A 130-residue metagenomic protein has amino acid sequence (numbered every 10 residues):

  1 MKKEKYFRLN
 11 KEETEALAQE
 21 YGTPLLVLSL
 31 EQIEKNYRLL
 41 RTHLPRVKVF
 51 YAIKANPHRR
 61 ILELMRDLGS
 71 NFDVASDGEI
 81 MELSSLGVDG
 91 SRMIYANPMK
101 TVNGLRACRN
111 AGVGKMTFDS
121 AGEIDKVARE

Functional and structural regions predicted by a protein language model:
M1-M116, A121-E130: A charged N-terminal "starter" segment
